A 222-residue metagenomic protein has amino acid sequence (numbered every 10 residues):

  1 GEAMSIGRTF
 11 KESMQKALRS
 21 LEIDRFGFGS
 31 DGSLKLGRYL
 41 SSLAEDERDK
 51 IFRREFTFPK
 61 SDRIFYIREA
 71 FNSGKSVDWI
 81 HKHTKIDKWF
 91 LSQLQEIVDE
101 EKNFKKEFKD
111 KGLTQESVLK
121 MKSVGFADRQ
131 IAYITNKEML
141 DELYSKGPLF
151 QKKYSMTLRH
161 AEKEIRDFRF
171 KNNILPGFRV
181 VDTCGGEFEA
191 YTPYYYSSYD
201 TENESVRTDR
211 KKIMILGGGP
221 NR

Functional and structural regions predicted by a protein language model:
G1-R222: ATP-dependent carboxylate/acyl-activation modules
